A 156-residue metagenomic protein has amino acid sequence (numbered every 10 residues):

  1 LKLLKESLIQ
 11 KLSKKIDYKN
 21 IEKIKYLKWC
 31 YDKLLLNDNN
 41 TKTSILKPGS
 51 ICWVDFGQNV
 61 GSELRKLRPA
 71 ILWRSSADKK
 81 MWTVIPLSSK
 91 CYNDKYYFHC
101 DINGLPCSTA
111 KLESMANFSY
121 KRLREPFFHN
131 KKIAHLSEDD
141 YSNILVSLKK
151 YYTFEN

Functional and structural regions predicted by a protein language model:
L1-C30, Y96, C100-N156: C-terminal terminal-subdomain/extension
L34-N37: Polybasic/polar functional segments that serve as interface/processing modules
N40-I45: Short, surface-exposed secondary-structure edge patches
P48-I51: Loop/turn positions that initiate beta-strands
G57-G61: Short, charged beta-turn/beta-strand-edge "cap" motif at the junction between a beta-strand and an adjacent loop
S62-G104: Compact nucleic-acid interaction/catalytic patches
